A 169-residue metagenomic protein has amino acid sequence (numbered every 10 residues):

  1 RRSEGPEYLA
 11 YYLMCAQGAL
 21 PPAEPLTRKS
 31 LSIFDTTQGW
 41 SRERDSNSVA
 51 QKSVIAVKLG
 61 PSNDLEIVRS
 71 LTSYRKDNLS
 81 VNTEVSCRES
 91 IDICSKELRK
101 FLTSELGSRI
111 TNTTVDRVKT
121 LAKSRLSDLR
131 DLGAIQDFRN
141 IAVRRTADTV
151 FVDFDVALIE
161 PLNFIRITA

Functional and structural regions predicted by a protein language model:
R1-L121, R125-A134, N140-T146: A glycine- and small-residue-enriched flexible loop/hinge signal that marks low-structured segments
Q136-D137, A169: Residue-level detector of alpha-helical recognition elements and their boundaries
A142-A169: C-terminal edge-of-domain segments
